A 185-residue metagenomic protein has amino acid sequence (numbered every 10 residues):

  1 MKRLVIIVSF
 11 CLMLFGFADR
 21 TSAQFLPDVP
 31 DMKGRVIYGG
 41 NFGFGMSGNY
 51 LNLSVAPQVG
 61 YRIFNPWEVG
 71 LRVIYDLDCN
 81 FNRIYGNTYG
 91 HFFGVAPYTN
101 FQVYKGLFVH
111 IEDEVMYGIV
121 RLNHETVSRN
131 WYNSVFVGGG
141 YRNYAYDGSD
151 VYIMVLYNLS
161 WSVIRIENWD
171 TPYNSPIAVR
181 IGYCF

Functional and structural regions predicted by a protein language model:
T21-R72: Short glycine/proline- and aromatic-enriched beta-strand/turn motifs that initiate or cap beta-hairpins
F25-P27, I63-N65, V103-G106, G140-A145 (+2 more regions): Outer-membrane beta-barrel proteins
G34-V36, L51-L53, Y89-F93, R129-V135 (+1 more regions): Residues that define the transmembrane beta-barrel architecture of outer-membrane proteins
V36, P66-V69, G106-V109, A145-V151: Repeated loop/turn-to-beta-strand initiation elements of outer-membrane beta-barrel proteins
G40, L71, T99, L107-I111 (+3 more regions): Membrane-embedded beta-strand positions of outer-membrane beta-barrel proteins
F42-G48, V73-C79, D113-I119, N143 (+2 more regions): Transmembrane beta-strands of outer-membrane beta-barrel pores
G43-S54, I84-N87, D147, V163-P172: Solvent-exposed loop/turn segments connecting transmembrane beta-strands in outer-membrane beta-barrel proteins
N130-F185: Predominantly the C-terminal beta-signal and adjacent terminal strand-loop region of outer-membrane beta-barrel
